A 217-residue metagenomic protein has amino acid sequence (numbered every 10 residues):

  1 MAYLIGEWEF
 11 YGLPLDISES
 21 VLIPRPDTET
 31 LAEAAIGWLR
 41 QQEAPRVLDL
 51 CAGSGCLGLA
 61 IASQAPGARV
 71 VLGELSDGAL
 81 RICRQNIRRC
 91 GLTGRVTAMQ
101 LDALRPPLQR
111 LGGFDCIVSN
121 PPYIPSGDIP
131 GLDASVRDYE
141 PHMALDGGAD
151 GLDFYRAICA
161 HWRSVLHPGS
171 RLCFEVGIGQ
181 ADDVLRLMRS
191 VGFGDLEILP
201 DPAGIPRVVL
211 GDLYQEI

Functional and structural regions predicted by a protein language model:
M1-W38: Conserved AdoMet
I5, M99-L101, V176, P200: Short loop/edge segments at beta-strand edges and connector loops that shape dinucleotide/nucleotide cofactor-binding
P14, R69, R95-T97, G194-E197: Conserved beta-strand segments of alpha/beta enzyme cores
T30-G131: Conserved SAM/SAH cofactor-binding pocket of Class I
A35, I61, V136, I158-W162: Class I S-adenosylmethionine-dependent transferase superfamily signal
Y123, D212-E216: C-terminal beta-strand of the catalytic ATP-binding
Y123-D153: Mobile active-site "lid"/loop adjacent to the S-adenosyl-L-methionine
A149-L213: Conserved Class I SAM-dependent methyltransferase catalytic core
